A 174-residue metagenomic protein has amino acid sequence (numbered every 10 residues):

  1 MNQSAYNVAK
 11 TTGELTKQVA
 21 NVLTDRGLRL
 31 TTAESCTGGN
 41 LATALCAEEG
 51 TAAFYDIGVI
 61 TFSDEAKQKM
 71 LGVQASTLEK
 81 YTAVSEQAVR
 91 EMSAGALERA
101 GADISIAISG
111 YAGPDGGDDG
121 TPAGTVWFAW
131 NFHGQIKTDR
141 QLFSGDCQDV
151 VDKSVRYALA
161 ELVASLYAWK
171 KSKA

Functional and structural regions predicted by a protein language model:
M1-A174: Short alpha-helical segments enriched in small residues
